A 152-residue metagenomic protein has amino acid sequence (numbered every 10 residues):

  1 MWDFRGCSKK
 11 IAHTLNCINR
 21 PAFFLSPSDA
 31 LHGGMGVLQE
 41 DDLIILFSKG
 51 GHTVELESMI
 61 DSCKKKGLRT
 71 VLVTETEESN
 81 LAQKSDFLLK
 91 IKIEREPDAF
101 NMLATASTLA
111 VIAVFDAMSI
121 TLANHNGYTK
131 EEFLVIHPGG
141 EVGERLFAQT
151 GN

Functional and structural regions predicted by a protein language model:
M1-N126: Glycine-rich phosphate-binding loops that contact phosphosugars or nucleotide phosphates
Q83, P97, N124-N152: Internal, active-site/partner-interface "lid" segment
